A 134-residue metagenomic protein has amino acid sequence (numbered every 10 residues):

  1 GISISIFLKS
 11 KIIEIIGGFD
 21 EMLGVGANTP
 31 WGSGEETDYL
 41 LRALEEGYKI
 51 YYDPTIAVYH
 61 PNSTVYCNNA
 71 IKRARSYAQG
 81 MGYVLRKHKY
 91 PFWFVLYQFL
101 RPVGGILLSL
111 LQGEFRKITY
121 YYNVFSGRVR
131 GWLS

Functional and structural regions predicted by a protein language model:
G1-L8, I12-G17, L23-I56: A short, conserved alpha-helix in the catalytic core of glycosyltransferases
I6, G18, R128, W132: Gly/Ser/Thr-rich helix-start
V25-G32, Y59-Y83: Nucleotide-sugar-dependent glycosyltransferase catalytic core
Y39-R42, G80, V84: Generic recognition of well-ordered alpha-helical segments
K72-G80, R86-S134: Non-catalytic, C-terminal membrane-associated alpha-helical segments of glycosyltransferases
